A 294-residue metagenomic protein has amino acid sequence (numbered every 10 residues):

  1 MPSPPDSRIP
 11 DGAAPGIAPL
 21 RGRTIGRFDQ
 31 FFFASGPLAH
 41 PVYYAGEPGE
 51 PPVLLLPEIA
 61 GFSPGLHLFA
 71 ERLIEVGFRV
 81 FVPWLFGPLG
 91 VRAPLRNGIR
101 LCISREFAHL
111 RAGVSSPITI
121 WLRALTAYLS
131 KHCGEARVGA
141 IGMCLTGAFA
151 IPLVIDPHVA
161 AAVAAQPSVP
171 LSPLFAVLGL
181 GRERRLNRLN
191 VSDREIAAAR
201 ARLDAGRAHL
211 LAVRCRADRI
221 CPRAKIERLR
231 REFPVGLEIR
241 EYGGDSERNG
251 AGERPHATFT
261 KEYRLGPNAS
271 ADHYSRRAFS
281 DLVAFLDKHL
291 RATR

Functional and structural regions predicted by a protein language model:
M1-R294: N-terminal cap/leader regions of alpha/beta-hydrolase-fold enzymes, predominantly small-molecule hydrolases
